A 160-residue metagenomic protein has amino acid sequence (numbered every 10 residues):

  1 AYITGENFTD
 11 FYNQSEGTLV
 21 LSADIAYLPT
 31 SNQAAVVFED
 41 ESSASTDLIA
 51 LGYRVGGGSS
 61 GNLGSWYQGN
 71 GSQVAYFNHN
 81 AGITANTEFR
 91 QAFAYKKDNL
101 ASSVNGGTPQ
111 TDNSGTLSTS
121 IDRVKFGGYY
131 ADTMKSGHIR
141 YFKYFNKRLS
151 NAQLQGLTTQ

Functional and structural regions predicted by a protein language model:
A1-E16: Low-complexity, glycine/proline/serine-rich flexible segments
E6-D10, N78-N80, E88-Q91, Y129-A131: Generic recognition of flexible, low-complexity loop/linker segments
Y12-Q14, T84-N86, L117-T119: Surface-exposed coil/turn segments at beta-strand junctions on protein surfaces, enriched
G17-Y27, D132-Q160: Extracellular, beta-strand-rich glycan-interacting domains
S22-D24, E39-E41, A50-V55, A92: Beta-propeller domains
S31-G52, G64-G69, V104, Q155-T158: Aromatic-rich beta-strand patches that line glycan-recognition/binding surfaces of extracellular proteins
G52-G115: Extracellular glycan-interaction surfaces
D112-H138: Flexible glycan-contacting loops in extracellular carbohydrate-active proteins
